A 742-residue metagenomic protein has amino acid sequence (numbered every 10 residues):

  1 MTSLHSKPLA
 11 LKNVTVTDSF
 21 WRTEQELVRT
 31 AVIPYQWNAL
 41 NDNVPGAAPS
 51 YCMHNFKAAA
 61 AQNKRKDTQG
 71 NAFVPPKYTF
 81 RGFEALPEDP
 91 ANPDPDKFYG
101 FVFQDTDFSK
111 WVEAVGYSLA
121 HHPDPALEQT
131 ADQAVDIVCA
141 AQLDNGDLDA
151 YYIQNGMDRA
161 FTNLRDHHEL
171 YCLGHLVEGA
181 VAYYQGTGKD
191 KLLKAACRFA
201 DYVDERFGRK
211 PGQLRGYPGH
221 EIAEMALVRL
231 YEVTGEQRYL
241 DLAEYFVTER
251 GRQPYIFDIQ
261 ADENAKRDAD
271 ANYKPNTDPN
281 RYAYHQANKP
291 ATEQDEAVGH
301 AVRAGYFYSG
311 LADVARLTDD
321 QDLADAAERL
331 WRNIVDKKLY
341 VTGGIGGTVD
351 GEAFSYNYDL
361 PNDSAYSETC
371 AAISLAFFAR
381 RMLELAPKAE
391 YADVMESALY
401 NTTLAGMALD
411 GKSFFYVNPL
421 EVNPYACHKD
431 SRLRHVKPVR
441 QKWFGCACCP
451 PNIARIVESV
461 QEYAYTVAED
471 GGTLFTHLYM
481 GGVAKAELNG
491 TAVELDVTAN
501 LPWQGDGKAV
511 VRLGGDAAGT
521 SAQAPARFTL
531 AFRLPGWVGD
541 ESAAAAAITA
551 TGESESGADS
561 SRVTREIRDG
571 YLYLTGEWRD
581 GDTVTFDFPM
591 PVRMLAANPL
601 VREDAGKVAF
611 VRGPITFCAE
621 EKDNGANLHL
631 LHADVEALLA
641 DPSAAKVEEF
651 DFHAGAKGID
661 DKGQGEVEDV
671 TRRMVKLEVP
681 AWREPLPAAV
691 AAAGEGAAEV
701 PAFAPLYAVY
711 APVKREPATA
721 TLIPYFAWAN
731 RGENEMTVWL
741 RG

Functional and structural regions predicted by a protein language model:
M1-D107, D132-Y151: Low-complexity, Ser/Thr/Pro/Gly-enriched N-terminal "stalk/linker" regions
L4, L9-L11, T15, L119-D132 (+7 more regions): Structural helix-adjacent loops and short alpha-helical linkers that scaffold large soluble proteins
H5-S6, K64-Q69, L86-F108, R159-C172 (+6 more regions): Solvent-exposed loop and edge beta-strand segments that line ligand/cofactor-binding and catalytic clefts
N13, S19, Q25, A243 (+10 more regions): C-terminal beta-rich recognition modules with glycine/proline-rich loops and embedded aromatic residues
D18, Q25, W37, V112 (+10 more regions): Hydrophobic core segments within long, regular secondary-structure runs in both alpha- and beta-rich folds
W21, V112-P125, G174-K189, A223-G235 (+4 more regions): Well-ordered alpha-helical scaffold segments within catalytic/enzyme domains
N155-V233: A conserved hydrophobic secondary-structure block that centers on an alpha-helix together with its immediately flanking
A524-S554: Beta-strand-rich binding/interaction modules
